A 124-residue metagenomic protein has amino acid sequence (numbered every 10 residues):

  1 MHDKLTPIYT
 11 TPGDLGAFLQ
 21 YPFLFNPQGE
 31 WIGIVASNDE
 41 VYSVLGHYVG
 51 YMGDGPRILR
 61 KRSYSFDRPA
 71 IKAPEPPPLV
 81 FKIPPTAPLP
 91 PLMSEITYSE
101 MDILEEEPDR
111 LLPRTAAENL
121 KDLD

Functional and structural regions predicted by a protein language model:
M1-I32: N-terminal leader/targeting segments and the first structural element of proteins
M1-T6, H47, G53-D124: Long terminal segments
Y9, A17, P27-Q28, Y42-V44 (+3 more regions): Aromatic-residue detector
Y21-P22, P27-I32, S37-G55: Compact, well-ordered interaction domains used in eukaryotic information-processing assemblies
